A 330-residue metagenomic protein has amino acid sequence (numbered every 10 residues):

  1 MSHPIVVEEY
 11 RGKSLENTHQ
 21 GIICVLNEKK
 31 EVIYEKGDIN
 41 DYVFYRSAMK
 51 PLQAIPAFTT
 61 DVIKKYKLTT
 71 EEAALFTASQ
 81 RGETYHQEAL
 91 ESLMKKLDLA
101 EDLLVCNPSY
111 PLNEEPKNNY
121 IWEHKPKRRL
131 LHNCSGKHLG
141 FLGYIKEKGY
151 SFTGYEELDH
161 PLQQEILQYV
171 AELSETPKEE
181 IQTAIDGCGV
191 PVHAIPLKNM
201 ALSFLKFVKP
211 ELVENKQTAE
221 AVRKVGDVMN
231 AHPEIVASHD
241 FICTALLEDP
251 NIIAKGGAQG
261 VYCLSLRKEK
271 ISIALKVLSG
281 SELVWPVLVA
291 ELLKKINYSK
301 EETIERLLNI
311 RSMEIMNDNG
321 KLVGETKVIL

Functional and structural regions predicted by a protein language model:
M1-N40: Beta-lactamase-like hydrolase cores
L15, F44-Y45, L130-H138, E157-L162 (+4 more regions): Short, contiguous, pocket-lining structural segments that sit at or immediately flank catalytic/ligand-binding sites
H19-I23, L139, L167, Q259-Y262: Short glycine-rich loop/turn motifs
K30-N40, W122-K125, E179-A184: Glycine/charged-rich beta-loop-alpha catalytic/anionic-binding loops adjacent to active sites
Y45-I63: Active-site SXXK
F58-Y66, D98-D102, K148-G154, H160-L167 (+4 more regions): Bacterial peptidoglycan biogenesis and beta-lactam-recognition machinery
T69-T176, E180: Active-site-adjacent helix/loop patches that line small-molecule binding or acyl-intermediate pockets
L205-L330: Structured C-terminal helix/loop/strand segments within mature extracytoplasmic catalytic/sensor domains
